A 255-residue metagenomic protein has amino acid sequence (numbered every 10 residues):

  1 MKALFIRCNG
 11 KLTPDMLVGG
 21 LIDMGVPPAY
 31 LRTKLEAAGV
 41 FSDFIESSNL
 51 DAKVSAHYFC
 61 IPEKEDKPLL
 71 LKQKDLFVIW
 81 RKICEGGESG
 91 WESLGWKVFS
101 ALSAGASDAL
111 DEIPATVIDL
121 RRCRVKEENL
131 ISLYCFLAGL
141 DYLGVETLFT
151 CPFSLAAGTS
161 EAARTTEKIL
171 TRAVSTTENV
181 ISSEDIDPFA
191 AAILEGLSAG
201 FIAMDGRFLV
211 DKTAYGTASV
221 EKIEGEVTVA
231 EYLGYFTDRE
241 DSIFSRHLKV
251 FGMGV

Functional and structural regions predicted by a protein language model:
M1-F5: Extreme N-terminal starter segment of soluble prokaryotic enzymes
I6-G19, V117-G144: Conserved phosphate/anionic-ligand binding catalytic regions in large, soluble enzymes, centered on
L17-D23, A104, C135-G139, A191-G196: Short, hydrophobic/amphipathic alpha-helical patches that form generic packing surfaces within helical domains
D23-L110, R172-S175, I181-A191, M204-V210: Glycine-rich nucleotide/cofactor/substrate-binding loop typically near the N-terminus or early in the first domain
P28-Y30, A38, G139-G254: Mobile "lid/hinge" segments at catalytic clefts and subdomain interfaces of large enzymes
S93, K97, I131, C135 (+3 more regions): Residues forming well-ordered secondary-structure scaffolds
I113-L120, T150: Conserved alpha/beta enzyme-core scaffolds, especially Rossmann-like or related mixed alpha/beta domains that build
